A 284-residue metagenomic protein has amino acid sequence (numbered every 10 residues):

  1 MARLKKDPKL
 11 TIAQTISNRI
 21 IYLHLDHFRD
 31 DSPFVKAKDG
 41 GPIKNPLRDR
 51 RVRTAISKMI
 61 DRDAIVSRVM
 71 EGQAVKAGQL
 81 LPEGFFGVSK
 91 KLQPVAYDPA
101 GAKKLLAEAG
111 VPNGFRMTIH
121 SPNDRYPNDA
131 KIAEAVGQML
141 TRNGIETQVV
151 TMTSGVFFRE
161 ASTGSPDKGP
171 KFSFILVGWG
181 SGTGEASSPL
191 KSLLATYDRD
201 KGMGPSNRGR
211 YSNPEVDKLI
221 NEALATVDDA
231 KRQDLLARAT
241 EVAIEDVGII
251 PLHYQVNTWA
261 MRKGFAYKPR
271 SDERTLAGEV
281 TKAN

Functional and structural regions predicted by a protein language model:
M1-V69, V75, F85-D246, E279-N284: Extracytoplasmic/periplasmic ligand-capture domains
A74-V75, N257: Structural signature of outer-membrane beta-barrel domains
G78-L80: Extracytoplasmic/secretory soluble proteins
G202, W259-N284: Long beta-strand-rich cores associated with HINT superfamily self-processing modules
L252: Glycine-rich and polybasic anion-binding loops at the starts of cofactor/ligand-binding domains
